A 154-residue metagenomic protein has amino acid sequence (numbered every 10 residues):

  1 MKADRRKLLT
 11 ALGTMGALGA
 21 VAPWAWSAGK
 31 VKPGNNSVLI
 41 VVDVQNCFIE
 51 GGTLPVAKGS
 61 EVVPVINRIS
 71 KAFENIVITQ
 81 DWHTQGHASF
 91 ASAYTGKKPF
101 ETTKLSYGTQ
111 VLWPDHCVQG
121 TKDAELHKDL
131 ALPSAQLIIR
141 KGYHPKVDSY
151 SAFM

Functional and structural regions predicted by a protein language model:
M1-D4: N-terminal secretory signal peptides
K7-S27: N-terminal export signals
G29-F153: Active-site acidic carboxylates
